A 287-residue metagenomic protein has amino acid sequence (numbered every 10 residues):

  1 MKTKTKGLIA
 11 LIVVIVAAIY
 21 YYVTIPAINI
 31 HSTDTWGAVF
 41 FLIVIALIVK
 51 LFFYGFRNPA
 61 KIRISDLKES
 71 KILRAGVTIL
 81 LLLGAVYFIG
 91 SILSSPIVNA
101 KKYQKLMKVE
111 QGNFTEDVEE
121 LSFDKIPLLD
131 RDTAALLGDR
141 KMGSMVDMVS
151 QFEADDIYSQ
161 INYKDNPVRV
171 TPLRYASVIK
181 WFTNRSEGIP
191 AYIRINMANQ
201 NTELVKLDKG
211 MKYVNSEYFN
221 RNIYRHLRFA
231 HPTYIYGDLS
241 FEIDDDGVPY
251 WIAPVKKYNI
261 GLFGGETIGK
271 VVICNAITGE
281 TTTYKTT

Functional and structural regions predicted by a protein language model:
T3-K6, A10-T287: Soluble extracytoplasmic regions of secretory-pathway and membrane proteins
